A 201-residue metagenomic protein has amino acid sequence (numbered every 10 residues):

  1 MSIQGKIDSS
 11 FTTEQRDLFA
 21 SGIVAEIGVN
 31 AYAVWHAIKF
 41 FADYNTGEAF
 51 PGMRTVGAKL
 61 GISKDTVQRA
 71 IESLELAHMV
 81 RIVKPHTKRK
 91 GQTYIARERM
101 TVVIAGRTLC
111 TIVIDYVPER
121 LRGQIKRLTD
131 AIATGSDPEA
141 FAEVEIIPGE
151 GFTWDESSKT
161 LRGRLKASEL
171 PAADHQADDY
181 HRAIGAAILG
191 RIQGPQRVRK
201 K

Functional and structural regions predicted by a protein language model:
M1, S9, A25, K84 (+2 more regions): Alpha-helical interaction segments
M1-T66, E72, R89, G106 (+2 more regions): Short recognition helix of helix-turn-helix/winged-helix DNA-binding domains
G5, F11-E14, I62, E72 (+6 more regions): Exposed, low-complexity/repetitive linear segments and helix-based recognition motifs, biased toward charged/polar
E48, R81, T93-I95, T111 (+3 more regions): Ser/Thr- (and often Asn-) enriched beta-sheet segments in non-cytosolic proteins
S63-E143: Winged-helix/helix-turn-helix nucleic-acid-interaction surface
Y116-K201: Intrinsically disordered, low-complexity C-terminal segments enriched in Ser/Thr/Pro and often containing basic Lys/Arg
